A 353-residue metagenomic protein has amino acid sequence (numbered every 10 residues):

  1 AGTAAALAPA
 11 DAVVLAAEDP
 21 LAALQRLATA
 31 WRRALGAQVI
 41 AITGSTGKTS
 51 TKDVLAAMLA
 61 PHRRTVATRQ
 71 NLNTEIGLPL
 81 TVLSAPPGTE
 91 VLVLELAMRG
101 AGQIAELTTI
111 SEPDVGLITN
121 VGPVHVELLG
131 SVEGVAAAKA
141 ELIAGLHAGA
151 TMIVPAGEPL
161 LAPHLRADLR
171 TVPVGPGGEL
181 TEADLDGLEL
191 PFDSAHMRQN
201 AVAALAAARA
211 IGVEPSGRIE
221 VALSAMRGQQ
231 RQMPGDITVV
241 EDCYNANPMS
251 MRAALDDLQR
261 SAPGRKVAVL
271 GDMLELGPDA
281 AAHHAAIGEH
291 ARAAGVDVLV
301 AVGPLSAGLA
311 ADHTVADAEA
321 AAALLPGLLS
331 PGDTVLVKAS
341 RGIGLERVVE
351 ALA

Functional and structural regions predicted by a protein language model:
A5-A12, V115-T238, P263-G264, E289-V298 (+2 more regions): Acidic, Mg2+-coordinating active-site environments of NTP-dependent enzymes
V14-D19, H313-A321: Short acidic-hydrophobic, aromatic-tinged amphipathic segments that line or gate anion-handling sites
A16, L21-A156, L160-D168, E350-A351: Phosphate-binding loop of NTP-binding sites
L24-L27, L55, L59, T81-V82 (+3 more regions): Buried hydrophobic packing segments
T109, A322-L329: Short amphipathic alpha-helix with an adjacent loop that forms part of the alpha/beta core around
S224, G235, C243-T314, A318 (+1 more regions): Active-site beta-alpha connecting loops in nucleotide-dependent enzymes
T314-D317, G332-E350: Peripheral docking tails and interdomain loops at the edges of cofactor- or intermediate-handling domains
